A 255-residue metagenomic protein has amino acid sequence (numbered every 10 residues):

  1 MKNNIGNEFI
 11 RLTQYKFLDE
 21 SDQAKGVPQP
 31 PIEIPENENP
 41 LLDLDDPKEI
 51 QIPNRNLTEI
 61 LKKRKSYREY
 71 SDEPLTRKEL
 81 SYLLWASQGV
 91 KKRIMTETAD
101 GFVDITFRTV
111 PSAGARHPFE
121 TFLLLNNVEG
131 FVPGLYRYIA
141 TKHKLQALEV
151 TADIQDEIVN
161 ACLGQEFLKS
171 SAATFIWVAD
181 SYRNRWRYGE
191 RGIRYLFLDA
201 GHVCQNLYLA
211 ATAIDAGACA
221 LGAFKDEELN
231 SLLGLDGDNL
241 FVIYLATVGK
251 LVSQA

Functional and structural regions predicted by a protein language model:
M1-T174, F224-A255: N-terminal accessory segments that position/regulate proteins before the catalytic core
R68-Y70, R183-R187: Short small-residue beta-strand/loop micro-motif enriched in glycine and branched aliphatics
L83, T121, F175-N184, G192-S231: Small-aliphatic-rich amphipathic alpha-helix that forms the alpha element of a beta-alpha
